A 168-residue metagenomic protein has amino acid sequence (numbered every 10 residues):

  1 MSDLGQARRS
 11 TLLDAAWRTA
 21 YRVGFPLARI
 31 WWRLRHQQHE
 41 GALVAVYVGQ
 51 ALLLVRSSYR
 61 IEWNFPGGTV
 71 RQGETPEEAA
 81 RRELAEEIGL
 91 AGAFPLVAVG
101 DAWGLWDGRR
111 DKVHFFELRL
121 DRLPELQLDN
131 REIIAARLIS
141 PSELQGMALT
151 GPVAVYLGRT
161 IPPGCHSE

Functional and structural regions predicted by a protein language model:
S2-L43: Acidic, metal-coordinating catalytic segment for phosphate/diphosphate chemistry, firing primarily on the Nudix
L4, I61-E62, N130-E168: Nudix hydrolase/Nudix homology domain
H36, V44-A45, W106-D107, E125-N130: Short secondary-structure boundary/capping segments
E40-A42, Q50, D111-H114, I134: Change "...and in nucleic-acid phosphodiester-cleaving endonucleases..." to "...and in nucleic-acid processing enzymes
A42, Y47-E86: Conserved Nudix-box catalytic region and its N-terminal flanking loop in Nudix hydrolases and closely related
G49-A51, R119-P124, P141-E143: Short loop segments at secondary-structure junctions
A91-D101: A short coil-to-beta-strand element that immediately follows conserved catalytic motifs
A102-E125, R137, T160: Active-site-adjacent beta-strand/loop module that shapes the phosphate/pyrophosphate-binding cleft
